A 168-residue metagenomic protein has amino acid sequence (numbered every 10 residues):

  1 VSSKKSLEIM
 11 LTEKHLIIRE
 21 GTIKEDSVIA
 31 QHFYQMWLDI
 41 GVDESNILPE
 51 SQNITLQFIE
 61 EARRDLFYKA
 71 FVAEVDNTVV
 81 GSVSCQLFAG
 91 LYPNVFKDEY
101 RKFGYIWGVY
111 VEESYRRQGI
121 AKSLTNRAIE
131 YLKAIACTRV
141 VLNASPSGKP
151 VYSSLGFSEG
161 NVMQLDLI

Functional and structural regions predicted by a protein language model:
I17-Q31: A short beta-loop-alpha structural element at the N-terminal edge of CoA-dependent acyl/N-acetyltransferase catalytic
W37-F58: Conserved GNAT-fold acetyl-CoA-binding loop/helix
Q57-V72: A short helix-loop-beta-strand connector motif used in the catalytic cores of GNAT acetyltransferases and, in some
V72, T78-L87, Y105, Y110: Conserved beta-strand in the GNAT
K97-E113, L165: Conserved acetyl-CoA binding element of GNAT-fold acetyltransferases
Y115-R127: Conserved acetyl-CoA pyrophosphate-binding loop and the N-cap/start of the following alpha-helix in GNAT-like
T125, L132-A144: Conserved GNAT acetyl-CoA-binding A-motif
V140-V151, D166-I168: Conserved beta-strand-loop-alpha-helix junction that forms the acyl-donor binding cleft
